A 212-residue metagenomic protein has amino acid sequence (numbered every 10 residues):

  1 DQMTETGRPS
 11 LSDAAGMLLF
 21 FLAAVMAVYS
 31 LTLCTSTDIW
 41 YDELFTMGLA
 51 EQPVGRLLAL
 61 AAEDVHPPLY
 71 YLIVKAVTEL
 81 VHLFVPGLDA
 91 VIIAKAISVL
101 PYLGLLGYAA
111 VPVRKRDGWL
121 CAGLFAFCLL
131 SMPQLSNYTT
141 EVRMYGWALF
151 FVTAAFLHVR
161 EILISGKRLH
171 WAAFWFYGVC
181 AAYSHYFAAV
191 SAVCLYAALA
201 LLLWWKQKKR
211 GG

Functional and structural regions predicted by a protein language model:
S12-E43: Transmembrane signal-anchor helices characteristic of membrane glycosylation enzymes that use polyprenol
F20-A24, A96-R116, A154: Transmembrane-helix motifs of polytopic, lipid-linked glycan transferases
D38-L72, A76-F84: Extracytosolic helix-loop segments that constitute the early lumenal/periplasmic catalytic or substrate-binding loops
G55, A76, Y108, C128-S131 (+4 more regions): Specific aromatic-rich, kink-prone transmembrane helix
P68, L72, L83-G107: Loop-to-helix entry region of an early transmembrane alpha helix in multi-pass inner-membrane enzymes
F125, H170-Y186, S191-A192: Membrane-interface alpha helices of multi-pass inner-membrane proteins
T140-M144: Short acidic/glycine- and proline-prone juxtamembrane loop motifs at membrane-interface regions of multi-pass membrane
H158-W171, S191-G212: Perimembrane helix-loop-helix junctions
